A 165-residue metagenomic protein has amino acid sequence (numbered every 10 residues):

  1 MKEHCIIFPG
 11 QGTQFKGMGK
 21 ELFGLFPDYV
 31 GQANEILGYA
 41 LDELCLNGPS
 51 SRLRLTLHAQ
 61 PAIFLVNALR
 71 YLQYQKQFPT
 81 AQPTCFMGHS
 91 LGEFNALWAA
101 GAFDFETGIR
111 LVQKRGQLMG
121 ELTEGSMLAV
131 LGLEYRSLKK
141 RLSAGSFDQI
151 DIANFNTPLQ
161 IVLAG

Functional and structural regions predicted by a protein language model:
M1-K2, Q82, T123, T157: Residue-level preference for short coil/turn positions at secondary-structure junctions
K2-M87, S146-F147, L163: Helix-rich "cap/lid" substructures immediately adjacent to catalytic or cofactor-binding pockets
Q11-T13, L37-Y39, A99-G165: Alpha/beta catalytic cores of group-transfer enzymes, especially the acyltransferase/condensing modules of polyketide
G17-G19, C45, N95, A99 (+1 more regions): Residue-level recognition of conserved structural "scaffold" positions that shape functional pockets and channels
K20-V30, T80, G92, W98 (+1 more regions): Generic structural signal for short, solvent-exposed loop/turn connectors between secondary structure elements
G31-Q32, L65-L69, E93, E106 (+1 more regions): A broad detector of short, well-ordered amphipathic alpha-helices that serve as recognition/interaction surfaces
N67, T84-G92, A96, D104: Gly/Ala-rich beta-loop-alpha elbow adjacent to hydrolase catalytic centers
Q73, Q77, L97-F103: Alpha-helix C-terminal capping segments
